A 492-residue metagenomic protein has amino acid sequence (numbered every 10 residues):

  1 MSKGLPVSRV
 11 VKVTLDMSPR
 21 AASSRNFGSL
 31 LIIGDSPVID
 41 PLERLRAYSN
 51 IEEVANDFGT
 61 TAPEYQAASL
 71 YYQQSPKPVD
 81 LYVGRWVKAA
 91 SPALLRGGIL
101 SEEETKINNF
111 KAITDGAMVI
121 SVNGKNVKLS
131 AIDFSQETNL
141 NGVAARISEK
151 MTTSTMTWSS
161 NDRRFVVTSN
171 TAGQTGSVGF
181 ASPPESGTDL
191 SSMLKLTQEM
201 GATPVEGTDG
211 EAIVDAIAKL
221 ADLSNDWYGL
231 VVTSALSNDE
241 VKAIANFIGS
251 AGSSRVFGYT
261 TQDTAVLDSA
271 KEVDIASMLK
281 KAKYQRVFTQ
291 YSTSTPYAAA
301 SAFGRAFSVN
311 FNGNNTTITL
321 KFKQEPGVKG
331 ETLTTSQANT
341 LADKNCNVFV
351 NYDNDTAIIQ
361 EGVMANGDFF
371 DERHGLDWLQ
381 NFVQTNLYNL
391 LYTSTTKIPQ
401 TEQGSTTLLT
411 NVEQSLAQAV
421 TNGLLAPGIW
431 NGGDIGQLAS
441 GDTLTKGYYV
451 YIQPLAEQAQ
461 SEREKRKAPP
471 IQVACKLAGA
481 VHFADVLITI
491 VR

Functional and structural regions predicted by a protein language model:
M1-T60, P76-V79, T356-R492: Structured, hydrophobic secondary-structure cores that serve as assembly/anchoring elements
L15-M17, A22-G59, P76-A145, S177-P184 (+2 more regions): Threonine/glycine-rich low-complexity segments that form extended coil/beta-edge repetitive scaffolds
V38, T152-T153, N170-T175, V420: Acidic glycine-/aspartate-rich tracts in secreted/extracellular proteins
T60-Q66, D239, V273, T401: Serine-centered coil/turn micro-motif
E64-Y71, P78-G84: Membrane helical hairpin/interfacial module
M118, V350, V473-C475: Short beta-strand elements
G124, A145, E149, S160 (+4 more regions): A glycine- and small-residue-enriched flexible loop/hinge signal that marks low-structured segments
W158-S177: Short glycine/threonine-rich beta-strand-turn micro-motifs
